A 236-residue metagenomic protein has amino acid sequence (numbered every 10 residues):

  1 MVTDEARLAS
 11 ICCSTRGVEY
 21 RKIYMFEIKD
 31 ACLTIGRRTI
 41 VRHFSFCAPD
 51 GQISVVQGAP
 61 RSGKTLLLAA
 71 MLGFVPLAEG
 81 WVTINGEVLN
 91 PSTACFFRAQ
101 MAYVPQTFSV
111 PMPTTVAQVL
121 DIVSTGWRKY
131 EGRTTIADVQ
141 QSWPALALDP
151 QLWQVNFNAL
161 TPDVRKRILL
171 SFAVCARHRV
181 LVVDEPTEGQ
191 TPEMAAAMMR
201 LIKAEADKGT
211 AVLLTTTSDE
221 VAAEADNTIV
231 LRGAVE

Functional and structural regions predicted by a protein language model:
F26, V41-H43: Conserved structural motif at the start of ABC-family nucleotide-binding domains
L72: Helix-to-loop junction immediately C-terminal to a conserved catalytic motif
G80-L89, F97: Conserved ABC transporter NBD signature motif
T107, P113-Y130, D138: Q-loop/switch helix immediately C-terminal to the Walker
S142-A159: Conserved ABC nucleotide-binding domain
L169-L170: Hydrophobic anchor residue at the start of the ABC signature
L181-E185: Catalytic Walker B motif of ABC-type/P-loop ATPase nucleotide-binding domains
